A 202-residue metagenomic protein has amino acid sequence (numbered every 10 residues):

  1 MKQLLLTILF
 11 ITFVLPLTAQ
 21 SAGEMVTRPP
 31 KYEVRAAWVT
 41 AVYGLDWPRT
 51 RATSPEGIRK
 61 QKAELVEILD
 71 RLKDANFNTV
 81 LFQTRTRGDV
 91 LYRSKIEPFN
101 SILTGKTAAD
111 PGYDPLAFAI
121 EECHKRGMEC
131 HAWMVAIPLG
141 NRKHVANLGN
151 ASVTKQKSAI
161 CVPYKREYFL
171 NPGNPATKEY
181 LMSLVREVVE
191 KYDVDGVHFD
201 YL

Functional and structural regions predicted by a protein language model:
L4-L15: Sec-dependent N-terminal signal peptides
L17-S21: Boundary at the C-terminal end of the N-terminal hydrophobic targeting segment
G23, K31-A37, F77-R87, P115-C161 (+1 more regions): Glycine-rich, aromatic-flanked loop segments that form ligand/cofactor-binding clefts across common enzyme folds
Y32, G44-A63, E121, A132 (+1 more regions): Active-site-adjacent "subsite" loops/lids of carbohydrate-active enzymes
W38-T53, E97-I102: Acidic/histidine-rich, surface-exposed loop or edge segments in extracytoplasmic proteins
S54-D70, N100-L116, S183: N-terminal post-signal-peptidase region of extra-cytosolic proteins
K60-D89, Y192: Catalytic domains of carbohydrate-active enzymes, especially glycoside hydrolases
A75-P111: Aromatic-lined carbohydrate-binding/catalytic grooves of carbohydrate-active enzymes
